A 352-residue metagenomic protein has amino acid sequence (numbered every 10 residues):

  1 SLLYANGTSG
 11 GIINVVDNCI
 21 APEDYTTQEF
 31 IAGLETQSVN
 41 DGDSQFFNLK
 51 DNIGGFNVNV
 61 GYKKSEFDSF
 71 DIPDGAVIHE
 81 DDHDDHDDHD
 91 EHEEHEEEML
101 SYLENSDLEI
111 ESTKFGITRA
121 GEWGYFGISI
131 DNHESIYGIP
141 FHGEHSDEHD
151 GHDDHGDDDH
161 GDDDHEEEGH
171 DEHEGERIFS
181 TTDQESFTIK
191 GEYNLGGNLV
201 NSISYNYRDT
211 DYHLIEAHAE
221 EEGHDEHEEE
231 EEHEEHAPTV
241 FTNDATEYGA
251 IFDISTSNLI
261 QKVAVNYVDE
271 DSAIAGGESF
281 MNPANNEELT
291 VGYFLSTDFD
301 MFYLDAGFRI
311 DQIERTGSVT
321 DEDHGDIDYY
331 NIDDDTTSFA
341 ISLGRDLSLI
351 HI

Functional and structural regions predicted by a protein language model:
S1-I31: A beta-strand signature from Gram-negative outer-membrane beta-barrel systems, especially the internal plug domain
G7-S9, T26, D41-Q45, E109-E111 (+4 more regions): Residues that define the transmembrane beta-barrel architecture of outer-membrane proteins
F30-L34, V58-Y62, I117, I128 (+5 more regions): Membrane-embedded beta-strand positions of outer-membrane beta-barrel proteins
L34-N40, I53, K64-D68, G121-W123 (+7 more regions): Transmembrane beta-strands of outer-membrane beta-barrel pores
S38-E66, I78-P140, F179-G197, S255-L259: Transmembrane beta-barrel wall of Gram-negative outer-membrane proteins
I72-P73, I215-A217, I260-A275, A284-G325 (+1 more regions): Surface-exposed extracellular loop regions of Gram-negative outer-membrane beta-barrel proteins
E104-S106, I110, Y125-I203, R208-H227 (+2 more regions): Flexible loop and strand-edge segments within Gram-negative outer membrane beta-barrel domains
I350-I352: Conserved small/polar residues in nucleotide/adenosyl-binding loops
